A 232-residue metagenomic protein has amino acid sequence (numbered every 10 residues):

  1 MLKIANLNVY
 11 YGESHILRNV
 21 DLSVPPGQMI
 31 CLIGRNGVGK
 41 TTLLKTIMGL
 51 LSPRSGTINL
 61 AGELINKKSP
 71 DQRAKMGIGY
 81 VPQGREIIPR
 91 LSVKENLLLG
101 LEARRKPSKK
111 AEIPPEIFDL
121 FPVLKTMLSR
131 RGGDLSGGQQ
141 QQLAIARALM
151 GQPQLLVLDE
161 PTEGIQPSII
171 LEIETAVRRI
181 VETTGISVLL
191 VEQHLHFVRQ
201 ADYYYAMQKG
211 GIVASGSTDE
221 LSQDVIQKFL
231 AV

Functional and structural regions predicted by a protein language model:
I33-R35: The feature captures the beta-strand-to-loop junction immediately N-terminal to the Walker
M48: Helix-to-loop junction immediately C-terminal to a conserved catalytic motif
G56-L64, M76, K109-P114, G216-S217: Conserved ABC transporter NBD signature motif
R131-L135: Conserved ABC ATPase signature
A148-L149: ABC ATPase C-loop
Q152: Conserved catalytic motifs of ABC-family nucleotide-binding domains
L156-E160: Catalytic Walker B motif of ABC-type/P-loop ATPase nucleotide-binding domains
